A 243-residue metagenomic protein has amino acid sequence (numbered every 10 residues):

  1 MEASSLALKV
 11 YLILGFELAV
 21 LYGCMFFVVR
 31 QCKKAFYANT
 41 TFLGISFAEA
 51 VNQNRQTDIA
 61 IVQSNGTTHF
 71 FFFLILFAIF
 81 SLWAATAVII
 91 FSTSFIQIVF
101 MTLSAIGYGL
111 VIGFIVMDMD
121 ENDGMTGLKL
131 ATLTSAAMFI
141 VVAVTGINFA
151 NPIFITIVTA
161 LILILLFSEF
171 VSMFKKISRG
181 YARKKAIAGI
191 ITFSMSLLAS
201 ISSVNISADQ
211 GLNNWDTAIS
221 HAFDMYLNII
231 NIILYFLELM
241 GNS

Functional and structural regions predicted by a protein language model:
M1-S243: A hydrophobic alpha-helical transmembrane-helix feature that marks the membrane cores and membrane-interface segments
